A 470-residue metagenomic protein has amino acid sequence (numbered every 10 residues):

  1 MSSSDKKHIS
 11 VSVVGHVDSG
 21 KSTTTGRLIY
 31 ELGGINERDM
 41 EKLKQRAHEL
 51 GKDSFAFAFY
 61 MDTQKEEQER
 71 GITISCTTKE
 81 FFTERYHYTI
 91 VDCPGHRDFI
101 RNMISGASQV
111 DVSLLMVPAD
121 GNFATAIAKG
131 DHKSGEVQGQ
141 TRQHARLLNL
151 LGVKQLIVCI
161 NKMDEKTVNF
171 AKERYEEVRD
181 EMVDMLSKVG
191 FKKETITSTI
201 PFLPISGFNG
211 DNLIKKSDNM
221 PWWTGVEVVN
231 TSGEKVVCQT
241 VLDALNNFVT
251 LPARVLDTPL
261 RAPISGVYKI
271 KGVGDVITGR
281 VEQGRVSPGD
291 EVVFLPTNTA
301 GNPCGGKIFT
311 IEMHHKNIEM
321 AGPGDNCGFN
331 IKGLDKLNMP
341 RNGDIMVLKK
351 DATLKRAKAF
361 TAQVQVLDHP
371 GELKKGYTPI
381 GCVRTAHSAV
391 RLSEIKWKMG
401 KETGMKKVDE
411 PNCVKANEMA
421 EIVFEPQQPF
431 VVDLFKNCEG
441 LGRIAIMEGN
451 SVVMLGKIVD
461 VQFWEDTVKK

Functional and structural regions predicted by a protein language model:
M1-V11, H16-S22, T83-Y86, I270-K470: C-terminal effector/interaction modules appended to NTPase cores
S2-I104, V110-F123, I127-H132: P-loop NTPase switch module centered on the Walker A-proximal segment
D18, T24, L43, G71 (+13 more regions): Residue-level signature of catalytic and energy-coupling elements of molecular machines, predominantly ATP/GTP-dependent
T24-L28, D39-K42, N102, Q143-L147 (+2 more regions): Alpha-helical scaffold elements adjacent to nucleotide-binding pockets in ATP/GTP-utilizing enzyme cores
L50-F55, D62-I74, F123-A126, M185-S198 (+6 more regions): Active-site phosphate-binding and catalytic loops of NTP-dependent enzymes
H96-R97, A119-F123, V153, K162-T167 (+4 more regions): Conserved nucleotide-binding/hydrolysis micro-motifs of P-loop NTPases
G106-A107, S113, V117-T199: Conserved C-terminal guanine-recognition region of P-loop GTPase G domains, centered on the G4
K166-A253, D257: Canonical P-loop GTPase G-domain recognition
